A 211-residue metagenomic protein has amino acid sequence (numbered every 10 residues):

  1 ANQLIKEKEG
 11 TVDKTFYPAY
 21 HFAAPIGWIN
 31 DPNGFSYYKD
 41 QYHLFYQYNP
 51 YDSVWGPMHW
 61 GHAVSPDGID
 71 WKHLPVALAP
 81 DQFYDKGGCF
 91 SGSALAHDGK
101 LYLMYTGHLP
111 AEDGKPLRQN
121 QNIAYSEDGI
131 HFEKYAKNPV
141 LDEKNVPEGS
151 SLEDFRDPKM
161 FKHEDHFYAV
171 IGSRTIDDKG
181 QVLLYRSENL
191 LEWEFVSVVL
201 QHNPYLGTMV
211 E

Functional and structural regions predicted by a protein language model:
A1-D157, F161-E211: Beta-rich carbohydrate-recognition and catalytic domains
